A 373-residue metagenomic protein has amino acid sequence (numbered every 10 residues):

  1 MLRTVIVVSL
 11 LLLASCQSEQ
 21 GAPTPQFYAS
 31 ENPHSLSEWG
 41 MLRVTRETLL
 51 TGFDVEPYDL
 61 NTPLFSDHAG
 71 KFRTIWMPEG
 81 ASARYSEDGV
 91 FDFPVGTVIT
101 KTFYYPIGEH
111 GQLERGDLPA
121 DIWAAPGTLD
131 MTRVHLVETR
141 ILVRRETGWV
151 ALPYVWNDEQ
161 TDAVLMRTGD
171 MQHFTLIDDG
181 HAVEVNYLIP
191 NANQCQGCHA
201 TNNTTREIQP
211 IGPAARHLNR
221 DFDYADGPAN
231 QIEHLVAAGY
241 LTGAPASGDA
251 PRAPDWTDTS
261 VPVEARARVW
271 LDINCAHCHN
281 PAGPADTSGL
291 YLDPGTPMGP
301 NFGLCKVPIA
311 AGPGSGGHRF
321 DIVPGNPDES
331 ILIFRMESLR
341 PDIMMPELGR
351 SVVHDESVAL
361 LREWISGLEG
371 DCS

Functional and structural regions predicted by a protein language model:
L2-V8: Sec-dependent signal peptide recognition, specifically the positively charged N-region followed immediately by
V8-L11, G325: Compositionally biased, intrinsically disordered low-complexity segments
L13-S15: C-terminal motif of bacterial Sec signal peptides marking the signal peptidase cleavage site
Q17-P23, F27-Y28, E114-S373: Sequence context surrounding c-type heme c attachment/ligation sites in exported
E19-E87, F93-V95, T100-I107, D121-A124 (+2 more regions): Conserved small-residue
H110-Q112: Extended interaction-bearing regions that mediate binding to partners or small molecules
